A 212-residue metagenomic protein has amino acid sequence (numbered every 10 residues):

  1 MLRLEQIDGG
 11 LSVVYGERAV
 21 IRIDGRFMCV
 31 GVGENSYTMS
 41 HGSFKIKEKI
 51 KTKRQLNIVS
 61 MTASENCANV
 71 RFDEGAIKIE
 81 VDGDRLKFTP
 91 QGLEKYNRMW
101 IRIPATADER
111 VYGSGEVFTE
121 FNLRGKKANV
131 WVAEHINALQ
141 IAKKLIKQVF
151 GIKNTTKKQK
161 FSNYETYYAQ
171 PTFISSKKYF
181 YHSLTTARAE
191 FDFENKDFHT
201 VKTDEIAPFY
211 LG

Functional and structural regions predicted by a protein language model:
L2-G212: Catalytic and substrate-binding clefts that recognize carbohydrates or anionic sugar/phosphate headgroups
